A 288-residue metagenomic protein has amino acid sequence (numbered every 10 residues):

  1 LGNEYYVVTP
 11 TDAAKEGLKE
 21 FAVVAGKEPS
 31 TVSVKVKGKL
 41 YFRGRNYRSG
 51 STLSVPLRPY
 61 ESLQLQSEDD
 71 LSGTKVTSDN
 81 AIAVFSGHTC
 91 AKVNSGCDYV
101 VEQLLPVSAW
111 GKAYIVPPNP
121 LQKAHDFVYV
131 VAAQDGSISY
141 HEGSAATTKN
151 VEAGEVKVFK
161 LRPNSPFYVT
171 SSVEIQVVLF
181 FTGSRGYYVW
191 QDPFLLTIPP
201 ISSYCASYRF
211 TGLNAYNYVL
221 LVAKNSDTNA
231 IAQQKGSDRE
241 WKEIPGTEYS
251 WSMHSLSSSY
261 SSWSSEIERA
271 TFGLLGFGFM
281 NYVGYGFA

Functional and structural regions predicted by a protein language model:
L1-A288: Intrinsically disordered, low-complexity linker/terminal regions across diverse proteins
